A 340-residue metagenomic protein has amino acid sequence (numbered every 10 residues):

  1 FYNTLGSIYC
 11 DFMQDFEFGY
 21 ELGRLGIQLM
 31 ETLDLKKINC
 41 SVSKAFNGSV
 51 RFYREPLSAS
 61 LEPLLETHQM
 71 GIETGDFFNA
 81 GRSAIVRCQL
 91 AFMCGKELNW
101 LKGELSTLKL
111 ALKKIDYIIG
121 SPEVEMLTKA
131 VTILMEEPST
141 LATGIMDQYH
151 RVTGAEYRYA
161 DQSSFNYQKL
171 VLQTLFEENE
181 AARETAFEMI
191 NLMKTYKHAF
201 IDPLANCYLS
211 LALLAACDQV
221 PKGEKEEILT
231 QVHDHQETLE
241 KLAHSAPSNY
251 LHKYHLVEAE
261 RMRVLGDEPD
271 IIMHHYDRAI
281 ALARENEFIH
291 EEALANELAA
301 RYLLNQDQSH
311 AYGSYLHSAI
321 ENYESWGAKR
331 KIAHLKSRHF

Functional and structural regions predicted by a protein language model:
F1-C94, W100, L108-M126, V131 (+1 more regions): Internal alpha-solenoid helical repeat scaffolds
N99, G103-F340: Helix-coil-helix junctions within alpha-helical repeat/solenoid scaffolds
